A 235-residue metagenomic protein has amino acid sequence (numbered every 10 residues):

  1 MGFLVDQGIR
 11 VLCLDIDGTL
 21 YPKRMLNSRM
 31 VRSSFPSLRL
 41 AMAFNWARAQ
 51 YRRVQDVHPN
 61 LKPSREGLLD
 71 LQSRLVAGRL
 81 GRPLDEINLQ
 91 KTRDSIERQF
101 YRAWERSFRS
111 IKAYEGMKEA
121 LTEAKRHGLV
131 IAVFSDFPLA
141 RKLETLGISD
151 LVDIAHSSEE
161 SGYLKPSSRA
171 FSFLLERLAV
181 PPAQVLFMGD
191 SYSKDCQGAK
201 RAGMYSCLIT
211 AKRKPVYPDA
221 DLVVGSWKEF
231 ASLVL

Functional and structural regions predicted by a protein language model:
M1-L14, K112, K118-E123, H127-F134 (+1 more regions): Asp-based, Mg2+/Mn2+-dependent phosphohydrolase catalytic module
M1-V54: Active-site neighborhood of HAD-like aspartate-dependent phosphohydrolases
R29, D70-R74, F137, R169: A generic alpha-helix surface/boundary motif
S34-P36, G78, S172-L175: Short, well-ordered amphipathic alpha-helices
S37-M42, R82, I148-L151, A179-V180: Short helix-capping segments at alpha-helix termini
R52-R102: A metal-dependent, Asp-based hydrolase signature
R102-I111: Surface-exposed cleft-lining segments at the edges of enzyme active sites
